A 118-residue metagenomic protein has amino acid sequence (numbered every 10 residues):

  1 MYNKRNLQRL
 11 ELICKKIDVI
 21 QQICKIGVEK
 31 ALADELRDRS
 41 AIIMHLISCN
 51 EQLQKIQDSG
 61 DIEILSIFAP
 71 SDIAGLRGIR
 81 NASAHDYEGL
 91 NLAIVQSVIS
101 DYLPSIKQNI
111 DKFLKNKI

Functional and structural regions predicted by a protein language model:
M1-I118: Solvent-exposed interaction patches of small proteins and small membrane subunits
